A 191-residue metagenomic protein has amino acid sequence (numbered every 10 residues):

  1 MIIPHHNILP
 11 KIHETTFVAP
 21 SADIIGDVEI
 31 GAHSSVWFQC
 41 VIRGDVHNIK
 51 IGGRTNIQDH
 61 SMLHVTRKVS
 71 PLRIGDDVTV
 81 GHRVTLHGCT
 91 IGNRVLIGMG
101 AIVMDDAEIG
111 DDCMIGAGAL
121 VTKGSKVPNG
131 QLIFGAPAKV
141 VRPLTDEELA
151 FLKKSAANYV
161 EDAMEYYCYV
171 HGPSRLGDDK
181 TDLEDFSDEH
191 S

Functional and structural regions predicted by a protein language model:
M1-I12, D45-M62, T66, S70-I74 (+1 more regions): Glycine-rich hexapeptide-repeat left-handed beta-helix
M1-V36: N-terminal segments that cap or nucleate solenoid repeat domains
T79: Short proline/glycine- and basic residue-enriched helix-capping loop/turn segments at helix->loop/beta transitions
